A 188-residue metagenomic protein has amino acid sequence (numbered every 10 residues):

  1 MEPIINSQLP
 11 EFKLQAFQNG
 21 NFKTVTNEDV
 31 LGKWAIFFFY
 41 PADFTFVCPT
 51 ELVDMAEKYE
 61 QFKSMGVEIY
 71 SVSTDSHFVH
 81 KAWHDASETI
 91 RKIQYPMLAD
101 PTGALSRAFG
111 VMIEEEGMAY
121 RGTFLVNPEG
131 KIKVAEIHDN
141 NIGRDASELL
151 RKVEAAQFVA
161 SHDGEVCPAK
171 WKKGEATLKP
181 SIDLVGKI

Functional and structural regions predicted by a protein language model:
M1-I188: Chalcogenol-based redox active-site neighborhoods
